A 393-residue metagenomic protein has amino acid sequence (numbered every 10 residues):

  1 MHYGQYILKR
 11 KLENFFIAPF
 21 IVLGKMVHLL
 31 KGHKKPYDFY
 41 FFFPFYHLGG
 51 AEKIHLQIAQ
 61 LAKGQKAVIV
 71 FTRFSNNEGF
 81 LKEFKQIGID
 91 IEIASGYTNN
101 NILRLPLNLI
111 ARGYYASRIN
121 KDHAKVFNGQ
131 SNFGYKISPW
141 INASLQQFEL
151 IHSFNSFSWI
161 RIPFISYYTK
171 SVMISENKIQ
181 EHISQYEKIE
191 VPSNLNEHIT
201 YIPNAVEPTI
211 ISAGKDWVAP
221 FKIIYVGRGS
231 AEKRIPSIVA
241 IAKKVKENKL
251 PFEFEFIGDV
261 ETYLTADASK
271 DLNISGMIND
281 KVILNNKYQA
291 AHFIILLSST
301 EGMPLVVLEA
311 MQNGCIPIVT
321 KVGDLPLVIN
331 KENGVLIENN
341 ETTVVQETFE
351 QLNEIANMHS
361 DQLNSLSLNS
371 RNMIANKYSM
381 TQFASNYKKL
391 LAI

Functional and structural regions predicted by a protein language model:
A18, G32-K35, F45-L48, Q65-L103 (+2 more regions): N-terminal strand-loop element at the rim of the active site of nucleotide-sugar-dependent glycosyltransferases
G50-Q57, S230-K244: A conserved mid-protein helix/loop that constitutes part of the nucleotide-sugar donor-binding site
I91-S95, Y263-V282: Nucleotide-activated donor-binding/catalytic signature segment of Leloir-type glycosyltransferases, i.e., the conserved
W159-I160, T169-H198: A short, active-site helix/loop in glycosyltransferases that binds the activated sugar's phosphate group
N285-A291: Short alpha-helical donor nucleotide-sugar binding micro-motif in glycosyltransferases
S299: Aromatic "clamp/platform" in nucleotide-sugar-dependent glycosyltransferases that forms part of the donor/acceptor
I316-V319: Short hydrophobic beta-strand element within catalytic cores of glycosyltransferases and related nucleotide-activated
P326-E354: Change "using UDP/GDP/dTDP sugars" to "using nucleotide sugars
